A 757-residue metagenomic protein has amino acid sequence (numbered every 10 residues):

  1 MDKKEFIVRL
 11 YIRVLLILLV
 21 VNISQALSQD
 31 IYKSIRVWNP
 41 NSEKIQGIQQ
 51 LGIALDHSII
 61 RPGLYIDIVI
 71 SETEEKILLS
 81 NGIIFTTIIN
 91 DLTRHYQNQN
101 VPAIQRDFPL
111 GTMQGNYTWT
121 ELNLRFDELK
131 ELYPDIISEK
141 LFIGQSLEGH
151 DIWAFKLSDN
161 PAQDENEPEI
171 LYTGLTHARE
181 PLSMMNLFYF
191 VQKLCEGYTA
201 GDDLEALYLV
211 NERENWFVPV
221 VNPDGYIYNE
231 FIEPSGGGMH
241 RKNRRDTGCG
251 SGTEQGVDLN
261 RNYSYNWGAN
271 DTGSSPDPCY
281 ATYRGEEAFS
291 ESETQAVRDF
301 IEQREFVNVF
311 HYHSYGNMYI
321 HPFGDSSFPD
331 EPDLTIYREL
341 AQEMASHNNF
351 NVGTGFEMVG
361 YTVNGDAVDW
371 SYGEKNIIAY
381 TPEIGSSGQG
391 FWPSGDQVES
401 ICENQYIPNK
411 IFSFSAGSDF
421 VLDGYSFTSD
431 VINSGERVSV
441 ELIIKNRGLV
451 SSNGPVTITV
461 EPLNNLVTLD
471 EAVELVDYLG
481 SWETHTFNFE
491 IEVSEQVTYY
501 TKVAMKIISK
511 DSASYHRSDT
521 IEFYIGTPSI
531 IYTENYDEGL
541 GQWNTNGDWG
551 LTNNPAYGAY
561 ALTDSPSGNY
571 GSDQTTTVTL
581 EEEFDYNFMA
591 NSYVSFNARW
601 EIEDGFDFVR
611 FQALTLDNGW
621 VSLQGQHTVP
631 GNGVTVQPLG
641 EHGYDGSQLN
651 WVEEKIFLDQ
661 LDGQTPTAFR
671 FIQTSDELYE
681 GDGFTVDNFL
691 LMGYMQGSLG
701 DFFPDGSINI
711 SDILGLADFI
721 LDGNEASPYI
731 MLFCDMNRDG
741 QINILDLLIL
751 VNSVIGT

Functional and structural regions predicted by a protein language model:
R36, R213-E214, E230-S429, S434-E436 (+2 more regions): Metallocarboxypeptidase
G435-V450, A598: Short beta-strand elements of extracellular/lumenal beta-sandwich folds
V467-V497: Intrinsically disordered, low-complexity Pro/Gly/Ser/Thr-rich segments with frequent PxxP/GP/PP motifs and embedded
E492-T527: Terminal connector regions
S529-T576, S622-E653: Extracellular glycan-recognition surfaces and repeat-rich motifs
Y536, Y586-E601, V609, T665-S675: Extracellular beta-strand-rich recognition modules
F606-F608, S675-G693: Extracellular carbohydrate recognition
Y694-T757: Cellulosome-associated attachment modules in secreted, modular CAZymes
